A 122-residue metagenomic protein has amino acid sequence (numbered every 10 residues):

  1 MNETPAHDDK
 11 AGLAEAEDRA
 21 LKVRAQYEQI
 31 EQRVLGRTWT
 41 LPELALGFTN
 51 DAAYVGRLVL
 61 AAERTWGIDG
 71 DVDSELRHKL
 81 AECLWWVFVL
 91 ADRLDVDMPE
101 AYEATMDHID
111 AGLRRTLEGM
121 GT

Functional and structural regions predicted by a protein language model:
M1-L80, L84-T122: Flexible "arm" and connector segments at domain edges
